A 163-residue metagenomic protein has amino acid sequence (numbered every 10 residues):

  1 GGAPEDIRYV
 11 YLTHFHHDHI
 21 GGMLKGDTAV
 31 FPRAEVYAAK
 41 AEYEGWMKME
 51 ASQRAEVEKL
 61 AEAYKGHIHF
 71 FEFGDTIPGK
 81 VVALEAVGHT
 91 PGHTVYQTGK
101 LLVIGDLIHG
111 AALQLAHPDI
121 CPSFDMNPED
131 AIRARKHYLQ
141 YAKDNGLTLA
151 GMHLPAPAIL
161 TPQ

Functional and structural regions predicted by a protein language model:
G1-G2, D6, R33-E85, D130-G146: Metallo-beta-lactamase
G1-Y37: Active-site metal-binding motif and surrounding structural segment of the metallo-beta-lactamase
V10-I20, A86-H93, A150-P155: Histidine-centered catalytic micro-motifs
H19-G21, K40, M47, A111-A112: Activation segment
M23, M47-E50, V81, L115 (+1 more regions): Short, well-ordered secondary-structure micro-motifs
V81-V87, L102-D106: Active-site-proximal beta-strand elements of phosphoester/diester hydrolases
V95-Q97: C-terminal accessory segment of soluble enzyme catalytic cores
K100-Q163: Cap/insert and terminal regions of metallo-dependent hydrolase folds
